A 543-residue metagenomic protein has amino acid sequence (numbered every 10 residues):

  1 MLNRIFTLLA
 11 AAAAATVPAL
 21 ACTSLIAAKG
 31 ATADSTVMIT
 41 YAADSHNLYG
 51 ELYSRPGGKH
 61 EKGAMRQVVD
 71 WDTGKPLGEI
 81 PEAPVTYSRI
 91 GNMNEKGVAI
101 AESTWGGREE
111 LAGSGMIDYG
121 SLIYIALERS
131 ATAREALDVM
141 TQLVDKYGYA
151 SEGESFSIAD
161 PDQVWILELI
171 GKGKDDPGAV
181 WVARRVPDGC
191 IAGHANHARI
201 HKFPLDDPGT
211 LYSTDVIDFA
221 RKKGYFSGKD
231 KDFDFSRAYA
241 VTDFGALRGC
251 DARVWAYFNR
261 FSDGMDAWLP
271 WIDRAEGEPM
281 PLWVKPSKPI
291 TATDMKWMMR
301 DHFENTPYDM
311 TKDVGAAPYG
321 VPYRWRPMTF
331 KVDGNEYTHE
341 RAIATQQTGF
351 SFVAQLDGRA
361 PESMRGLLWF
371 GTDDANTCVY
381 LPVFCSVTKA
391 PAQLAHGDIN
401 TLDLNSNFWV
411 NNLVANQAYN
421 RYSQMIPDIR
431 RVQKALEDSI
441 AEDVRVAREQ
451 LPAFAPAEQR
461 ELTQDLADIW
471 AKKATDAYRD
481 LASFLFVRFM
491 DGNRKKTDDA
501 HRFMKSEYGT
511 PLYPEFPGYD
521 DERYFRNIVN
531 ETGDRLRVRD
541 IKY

Functional and structural regions predicted by a protein language model:
M1-L9: Bacterial N-terminal signal peptides that target proteins for export
T16-A21: Sec/Tat signal peptide C-region and signal peptidase I cleavage site
C22-Y119, V139-P289: A contiguous strand-loop segment
I123-S130: Short, well-ordered beta-strand elements within core beta-sheets of diverse protein domains
F219-G371: Glycine-rich, aromatic-lined ligand/substrate-binding cores of catalytic and carbohydrate-binding domains
A316-P456: Substrate-recognition/cap regions that form aromatic- and gly/pro-loop-enriched pockets for small-molecule ligands
E437-Y543: Histidine-centered catalytic/metal-binding microenvironments
